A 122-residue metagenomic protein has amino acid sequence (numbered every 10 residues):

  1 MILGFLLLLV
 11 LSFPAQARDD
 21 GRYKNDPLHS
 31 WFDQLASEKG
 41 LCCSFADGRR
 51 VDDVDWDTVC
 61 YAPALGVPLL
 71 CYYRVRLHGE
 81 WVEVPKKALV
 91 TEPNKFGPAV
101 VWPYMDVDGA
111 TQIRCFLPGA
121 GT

Functional and structural regions predicted by a protein language model:
M1-L6: Sec-dependent signal peptide recognition, specifically the positively charged N-region followed immediately by
S12-P14: N-terminal signal peptide c-region/cleavage motif recognized by signal peptidases
A17-V75: N-terminal secretory signal peptides
D26, N94-T122: C-terminal partner/receptor-binding element of secreted or periplasmic proteins
R49-R50, H78-A88, D108-I113, G121-T122: Short, surface-exposed beta-strand/loop "edge" segments at domain boundaries and coil↔beta transitions
P68-V100: Short Fe-S-cluster ligation motifs
